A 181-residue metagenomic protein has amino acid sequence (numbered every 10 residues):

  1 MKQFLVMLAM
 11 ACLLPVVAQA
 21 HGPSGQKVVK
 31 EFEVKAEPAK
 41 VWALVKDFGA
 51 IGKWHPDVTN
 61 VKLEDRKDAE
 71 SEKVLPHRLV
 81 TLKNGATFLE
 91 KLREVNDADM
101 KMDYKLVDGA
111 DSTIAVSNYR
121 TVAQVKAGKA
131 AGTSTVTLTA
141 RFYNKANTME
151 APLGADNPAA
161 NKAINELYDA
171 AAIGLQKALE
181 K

Functional and structural regions predicted by a protein language model:
M1-F4: Positively charged n-region of N-terminal signal peptides that target proteins for export
M7-P15: Bacterial N-terminal signal peptides
A18-E70: Hydrophobic ligand-binding cavity/cleft-lining segments
K30-F32, F88-E94, N118-A127: Hydrophobic/aromatic beta-strand elements that line small-molecule binding cavities or substrate pockets in beta-rich
K40-V45, I51, R78, L92 (+2 more regions): Hydrophobic pocket/interface hotspot
K62-I114, A170-G174, A178-K181: Glycine-rich portal/gate segments that line the openings of hydrophobic small-molecule binding cavities
N84, A110, A127, F142-A146: Beta-strand elements of well-folded, non-transmembrane domains
T135, T139-K181: A conserved amphipathic terminal alpha-helix motif
